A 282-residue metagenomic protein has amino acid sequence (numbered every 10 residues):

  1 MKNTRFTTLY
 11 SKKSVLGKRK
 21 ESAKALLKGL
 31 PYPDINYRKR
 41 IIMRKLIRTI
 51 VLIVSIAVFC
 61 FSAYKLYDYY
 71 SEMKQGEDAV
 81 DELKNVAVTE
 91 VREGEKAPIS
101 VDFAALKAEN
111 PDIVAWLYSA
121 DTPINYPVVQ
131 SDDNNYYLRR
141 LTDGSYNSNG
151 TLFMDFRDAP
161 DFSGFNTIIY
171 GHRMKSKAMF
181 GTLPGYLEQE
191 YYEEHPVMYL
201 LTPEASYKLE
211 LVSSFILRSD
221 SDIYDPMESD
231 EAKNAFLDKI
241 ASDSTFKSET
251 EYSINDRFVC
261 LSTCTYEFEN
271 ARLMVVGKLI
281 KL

Functional and structural regions predicted by a protein language model:
M1-K2, L117: Accessible peptide chain termini
K2-Y10, A23-G94: N-terminal membrane-targeting segments
G17: Residues forming the flavin
F59-L282: Solvent-exposed, non-transmembrane regions of membrane-associated and secreted proteins
